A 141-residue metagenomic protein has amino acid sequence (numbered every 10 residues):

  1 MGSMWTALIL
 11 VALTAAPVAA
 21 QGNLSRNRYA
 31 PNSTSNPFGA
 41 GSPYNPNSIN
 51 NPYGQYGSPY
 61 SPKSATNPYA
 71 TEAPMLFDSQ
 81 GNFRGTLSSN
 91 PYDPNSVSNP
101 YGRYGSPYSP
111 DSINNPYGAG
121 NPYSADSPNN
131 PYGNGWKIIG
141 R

Functional and structural regions predicted by a protein language model:
M1-T6: Bacterial N-terminal signal peptides that target proteins for export
A7-L8, V18: Cleavable N-terminal signal peptides
A19-R141: Repetitive, compositionally biased segments used for assembly/scaffolding
